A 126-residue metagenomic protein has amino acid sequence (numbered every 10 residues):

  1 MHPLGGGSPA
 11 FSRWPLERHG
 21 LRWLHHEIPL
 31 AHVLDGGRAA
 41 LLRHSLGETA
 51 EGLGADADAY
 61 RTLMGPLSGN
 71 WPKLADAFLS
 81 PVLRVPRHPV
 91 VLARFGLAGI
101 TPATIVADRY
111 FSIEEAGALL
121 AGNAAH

Functional and structural regions predicted by a protein language model:
M1-P29: N-terminal FAD cofactor-binding segment of flavoenzymes
H32-H126: Rossmann-like flavin
